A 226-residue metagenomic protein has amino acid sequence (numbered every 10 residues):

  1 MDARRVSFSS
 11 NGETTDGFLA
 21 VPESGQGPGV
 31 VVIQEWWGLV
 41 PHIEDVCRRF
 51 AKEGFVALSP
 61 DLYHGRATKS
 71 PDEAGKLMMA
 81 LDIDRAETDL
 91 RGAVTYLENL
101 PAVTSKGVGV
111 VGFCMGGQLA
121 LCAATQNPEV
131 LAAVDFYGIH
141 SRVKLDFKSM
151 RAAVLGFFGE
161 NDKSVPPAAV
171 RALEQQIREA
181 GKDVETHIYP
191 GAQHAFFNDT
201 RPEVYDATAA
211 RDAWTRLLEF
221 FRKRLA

Functional and structural regions predicted by a protein language model:
M1-A226: N-terminal cap/leader regions of alpha/beta-hydrolase-fold enzymes, predominantly small-molecule hydrolases
